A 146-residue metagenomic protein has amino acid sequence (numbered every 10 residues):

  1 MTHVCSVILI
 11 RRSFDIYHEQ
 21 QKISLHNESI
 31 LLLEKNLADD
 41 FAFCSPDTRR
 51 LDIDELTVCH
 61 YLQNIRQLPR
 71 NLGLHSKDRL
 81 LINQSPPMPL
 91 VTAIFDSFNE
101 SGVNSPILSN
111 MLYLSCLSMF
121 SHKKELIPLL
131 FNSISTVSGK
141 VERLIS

Functional and structural regions predicted by a protein language model:
M1-S76: N-terminal regulatory/effector-sensing and dimerization cores that precede helix-turn-helix DNA-binding domains
S13-Q20, L80-I82, S105-N110: Generic detector of short, locally flexible boundary/turn motifs and exposed helical patches
S45-I53, K77-N83, F131-S138: Short, exposed beta-strand "edge-strand" segments with a Pro/Gly-rich flavor and a Y/T-containing core
I53-L56, H75-L81, F95-S101: A general structural signal for short secondary-structure boundary/capping elements
Q67-T92: Aromatic/histidine-rich interaction motifs
N83-K140: An amphipathic alpha-helical interaction segment
R143: Short, amphipathic alpha-helical "recognition" segments used to contact nucleic acids or chromatin
S146: Basic/polar phosphate-binding segments, predominantly the helix-turn-helix DNA-binding elements of transcriptional
